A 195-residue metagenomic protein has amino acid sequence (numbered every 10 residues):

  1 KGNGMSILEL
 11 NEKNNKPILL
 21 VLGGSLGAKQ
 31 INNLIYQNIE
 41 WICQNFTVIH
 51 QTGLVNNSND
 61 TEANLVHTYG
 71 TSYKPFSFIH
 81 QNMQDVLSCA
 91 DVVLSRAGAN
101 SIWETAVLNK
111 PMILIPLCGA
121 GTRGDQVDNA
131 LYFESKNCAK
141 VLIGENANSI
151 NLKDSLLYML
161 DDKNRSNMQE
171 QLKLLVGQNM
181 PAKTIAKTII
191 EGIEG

Functional and structural regions predicted by a protein language model:
M5-V92, V127-N129, L142-N151: Donor-nucleotide binding loops and adjacent catalytic segments primarily of GT-B fold Leloir glycosyltransferases
S88-A90, A106-I113: Conserved donor-binding/catalytic loop of nucleotide-activated donor transferases
S88-W103: Acidic donor-binding loop of glycosyltransferase active sites
S95, P111-R123: Short hydrophobic beta-strand element within catalytic cores of glycosyltransferases and related nucleotide-activated
N109, V127-A139: Acidic, glycine-centered active-site loop in nucleotide-sugar glycosyltransferases
K136, K140-I143, A147-N164: C-terminal "capping" alpha-helix adjacent to the active site of nucleotide-linked donor transferases in cell-envelope
N164-Q178: A short, well-ordered alpha-helix in the C-terminal region of glycosyltransferases
Q178-G195: C-terminal alpha-helical cap of glycosyltransferases
